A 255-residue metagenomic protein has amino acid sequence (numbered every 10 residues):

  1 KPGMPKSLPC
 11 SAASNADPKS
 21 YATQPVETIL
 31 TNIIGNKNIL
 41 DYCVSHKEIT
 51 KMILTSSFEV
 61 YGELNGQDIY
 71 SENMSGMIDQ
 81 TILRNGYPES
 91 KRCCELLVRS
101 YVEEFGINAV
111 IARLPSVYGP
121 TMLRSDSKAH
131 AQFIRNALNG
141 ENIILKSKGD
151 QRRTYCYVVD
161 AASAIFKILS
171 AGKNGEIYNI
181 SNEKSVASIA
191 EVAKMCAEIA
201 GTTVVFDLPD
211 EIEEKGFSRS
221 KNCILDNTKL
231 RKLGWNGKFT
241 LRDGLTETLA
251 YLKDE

Functional and structural regions predicted by a protein language model:
K1-P115, E247: N-terminal Rossmann-like NAD(P)+-binding domain of SDR-like oxidoreductases, especially those catalyzing
A16, K47, G62, R124 (+2 more regions): Residues that form or flank phosphate/diphosphate-binding pockets in enzymes that use nucleotide phosphates
P18-A22, G119-P120, E213-K215: A short acidic, helix-capping loop that chelates divalent metal ions and anchors anionic groups
T23-Q24, T121-S125, S218-R219: Short, solvent-exposed loop/turn segments at secondary-structure boundaries
T31-N32, N36-N38, S116, N136 (+2 more regions): Asparagine-centered polar/low-complexity signal
L64-N73, L96-T154, V158-L169, I189 (+1 more regions): NAD(P)-dependent short-chain dehydrogenase/reductase
A137-E255: C-terminal substrate-binding subdomain of Rossmann-fold SDR/epimerase-dehydratase oxidoreductases
